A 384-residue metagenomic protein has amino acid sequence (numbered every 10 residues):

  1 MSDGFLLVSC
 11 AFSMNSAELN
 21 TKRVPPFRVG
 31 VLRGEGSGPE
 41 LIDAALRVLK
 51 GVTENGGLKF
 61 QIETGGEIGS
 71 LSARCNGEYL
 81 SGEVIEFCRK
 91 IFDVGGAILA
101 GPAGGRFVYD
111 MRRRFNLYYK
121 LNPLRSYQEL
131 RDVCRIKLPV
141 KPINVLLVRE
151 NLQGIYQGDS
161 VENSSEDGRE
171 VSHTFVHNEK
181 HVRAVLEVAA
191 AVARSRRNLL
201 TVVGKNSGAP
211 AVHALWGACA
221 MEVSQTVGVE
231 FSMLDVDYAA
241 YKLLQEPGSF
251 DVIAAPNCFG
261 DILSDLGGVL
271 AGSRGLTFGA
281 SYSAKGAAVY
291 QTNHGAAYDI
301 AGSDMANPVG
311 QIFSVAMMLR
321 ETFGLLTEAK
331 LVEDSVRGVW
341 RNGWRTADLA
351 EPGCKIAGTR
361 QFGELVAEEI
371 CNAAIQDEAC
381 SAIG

Functional and structural regions predicted by a protein language model:
V31-L46, V52, D167-D235: Glycine-rich phosphate/diphosphate-binding loop of Rossmann-like nucleotide-binding domains
E35-G38, G96, V148, A189 (+4 more regions): Buried hydrophobic positions in well-ordered alpha/beta secondary-structure cores of metabolic enzymes
L58-E83, L243: N-terminal beta-loop-helix "entrance" segment that forms/cooperates in small-molecule cofactor or anionic ligand
A73, L244-W344: Glycine-rich phosphate/nucleotide-binding loop
A73-R74, V212-I253, N257-I262: Active-site rim loops that border cofactor/substrate pockets in soluble metabolic enzymes
A73-S164, R169-V171, C258: N-terminal glycine-rich phosphate/adenylate-binding segment common to multiple enzyme folds
F115-Q128, G228-L234, T277-Q291: Short, acidic/small-residue loops that bind anionic groups at enzyme active sites
Q311-G384: Mobile late-domain/C-terminal helix-loop "cap" segments that border catalytic sites or the cytosolic face
